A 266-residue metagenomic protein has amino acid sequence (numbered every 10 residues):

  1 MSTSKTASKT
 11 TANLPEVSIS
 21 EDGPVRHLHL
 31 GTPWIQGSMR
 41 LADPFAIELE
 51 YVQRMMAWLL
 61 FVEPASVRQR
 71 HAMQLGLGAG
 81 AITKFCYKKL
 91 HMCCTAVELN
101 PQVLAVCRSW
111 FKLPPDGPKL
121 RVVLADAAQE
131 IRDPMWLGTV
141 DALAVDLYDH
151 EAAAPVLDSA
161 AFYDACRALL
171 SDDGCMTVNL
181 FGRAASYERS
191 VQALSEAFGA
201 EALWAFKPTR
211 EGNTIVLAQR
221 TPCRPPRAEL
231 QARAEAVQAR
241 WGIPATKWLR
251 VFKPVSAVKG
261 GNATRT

Functional and structural regions predicted by a protein language model:
S2-E21, H27, I35-P44, E50 (+2 more regions): SAM/dcSAM-binding transferase cores
T10, D22-G23, L28, F45-D172 (+1 more regions): The AdoMet/dcAdoMet-binding core of the Class I SAM-like
P33, A127, P208-R210: Residues that form or immediately flank small-molecule/cofactor binding pockets and catalytic motifs
P33-G37, Y148-E151, M176: A short, flexible beta-alpha/helix-coil linker loop
H91-C93, G117-K119, D173, A200-A202 (+1 more regions): A generic structural signal for alpha->beta connector loops
A153, A160, L180-S186, A257-T266: Alpha-helical subdomain
A160-P225: C-terminal substrate-binding/active-site "lid" region of AdoMet-derived donor-dependent transferases
